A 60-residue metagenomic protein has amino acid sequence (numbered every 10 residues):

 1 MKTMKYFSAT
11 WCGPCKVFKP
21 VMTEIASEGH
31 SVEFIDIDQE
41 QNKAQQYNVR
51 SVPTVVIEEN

Functional and structural regions predicted by a protein language model:
M1-S27: Local sequence-structure signature of Cys/Sec-based thiol-disulfide redox active-site neighborhoods
F7, I35-D36: Small/polar loops that bind or transfer phosphate-bearing groups
M22, P53-N60: A short, hydrophobic beta-strand/beta-hairpin element that forms part of a small beta-sheet core
I37-Q45: Structural microenvironment flanking redox-active thiols in thiol-disulfide oxidoreductases
